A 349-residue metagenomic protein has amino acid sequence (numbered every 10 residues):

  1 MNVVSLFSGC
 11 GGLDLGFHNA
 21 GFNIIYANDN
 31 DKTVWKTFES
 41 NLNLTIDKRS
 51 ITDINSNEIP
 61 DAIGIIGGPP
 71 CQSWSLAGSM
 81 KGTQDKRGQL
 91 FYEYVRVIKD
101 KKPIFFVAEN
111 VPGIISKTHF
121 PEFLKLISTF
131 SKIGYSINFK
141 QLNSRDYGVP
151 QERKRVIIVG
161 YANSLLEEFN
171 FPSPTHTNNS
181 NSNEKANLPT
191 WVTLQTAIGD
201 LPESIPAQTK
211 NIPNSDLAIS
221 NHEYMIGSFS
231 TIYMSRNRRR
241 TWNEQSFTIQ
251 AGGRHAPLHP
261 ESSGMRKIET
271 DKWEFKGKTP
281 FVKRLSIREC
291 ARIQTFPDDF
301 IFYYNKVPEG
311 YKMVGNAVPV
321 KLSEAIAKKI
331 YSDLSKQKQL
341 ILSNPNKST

Functional and structural regions predicted by a protein language model:
M1: Nucleotide donor/acceptor-binding cores
V4-F17, I51, D61-G78, F105-V111 (+3 more regions): Conserved proline-anchored active-site loop of SAM-dependent methyltransferases that bridges a beta-strand
G16-N23, N41: A short, Lys/Arg-enriched amphipathic alpha-helix followed by its capping loop at the start of a domain
I24-D29: Conserved SAM-binding motif I beta-strand of class I
K32-K36: Short alpha-helix immediately C-terminal to the canonical SAM-binding loop
N43-S50: Conserved SAM-binding strand-loop segment of SAM-dependent methyltransferases
I54-A62, W74-W242: Class I S-adenosyl-L-methionine
K210-T349: C-terminal target-recognition/interaction regions appended to catalytic cores
